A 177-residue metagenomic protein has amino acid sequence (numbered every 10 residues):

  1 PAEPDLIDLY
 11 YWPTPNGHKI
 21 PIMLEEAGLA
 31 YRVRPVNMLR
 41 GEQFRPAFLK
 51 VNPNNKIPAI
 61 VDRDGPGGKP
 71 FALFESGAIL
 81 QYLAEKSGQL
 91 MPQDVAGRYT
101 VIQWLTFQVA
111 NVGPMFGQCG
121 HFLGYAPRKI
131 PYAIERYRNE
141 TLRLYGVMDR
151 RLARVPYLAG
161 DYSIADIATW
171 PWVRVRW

Functional and structural regions predicted by a protein language model:
P1-L142, D149, R154-P156: GST-like domain detector, emphasizing the conserved glutathione-binding G-site in the N-terminal thioredoxin-like
N111, M115-G120, Y157-W177: GST superfamily/GST-like fold recognition
E140-R143, V147, I167-P171: Short amphipathic alpha-helical segments
